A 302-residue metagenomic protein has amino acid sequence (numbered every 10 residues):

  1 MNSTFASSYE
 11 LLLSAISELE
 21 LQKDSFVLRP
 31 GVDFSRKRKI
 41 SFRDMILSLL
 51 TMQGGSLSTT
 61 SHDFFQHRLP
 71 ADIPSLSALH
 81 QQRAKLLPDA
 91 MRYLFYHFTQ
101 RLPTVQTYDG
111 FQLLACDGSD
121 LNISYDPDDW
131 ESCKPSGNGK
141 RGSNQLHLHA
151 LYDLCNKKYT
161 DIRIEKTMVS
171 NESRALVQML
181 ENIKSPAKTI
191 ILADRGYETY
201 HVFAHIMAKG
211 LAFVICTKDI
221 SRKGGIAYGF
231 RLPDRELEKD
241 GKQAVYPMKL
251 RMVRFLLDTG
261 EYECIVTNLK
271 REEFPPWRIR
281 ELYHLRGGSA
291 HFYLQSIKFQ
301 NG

Functional and structural regions predicted by a protein language model:
M1-L57, A71-I73, A78-L86, L94 (+4 more regions): Single, function-defining residue in the core of a domain
T60-R68: Short alpha-helical "recognition helix" segments of helix-turn-helix
A90-V105: Short Lys/Arg-enriched helix C-cap and helix-to-coil transition segments that create basic nucleic-acid-contact patches
Q112-L114: Conserved beta-strand elements of the Class I
